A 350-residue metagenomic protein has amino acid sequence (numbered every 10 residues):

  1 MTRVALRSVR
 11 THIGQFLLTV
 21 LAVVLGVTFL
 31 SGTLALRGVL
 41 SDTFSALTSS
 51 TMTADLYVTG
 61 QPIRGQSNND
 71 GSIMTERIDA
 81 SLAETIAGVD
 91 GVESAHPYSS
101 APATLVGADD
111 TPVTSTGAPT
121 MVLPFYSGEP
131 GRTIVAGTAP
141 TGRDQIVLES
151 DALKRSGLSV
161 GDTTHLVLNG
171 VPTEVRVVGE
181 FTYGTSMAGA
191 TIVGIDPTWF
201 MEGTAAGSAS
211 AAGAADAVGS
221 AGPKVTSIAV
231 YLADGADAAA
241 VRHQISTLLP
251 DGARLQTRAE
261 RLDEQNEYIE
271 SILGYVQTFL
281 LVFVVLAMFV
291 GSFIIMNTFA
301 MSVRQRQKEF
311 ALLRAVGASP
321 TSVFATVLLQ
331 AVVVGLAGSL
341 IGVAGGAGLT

Functional and structural regions predicted by a protein language model:
M1-F29, T321: N-terminal Sec/SRP start-transfer signal
Q15, T298-A311: Transmembrane helix boundary and interhelical loop/hinge segments in multi-pass membrane proteins
F16, V20-G117, A240: Hydrophobic, regular-secondary-structure patches
I78-G88, E93, A101-Q256: Basic-flanked hydrophobic alpha-helices used for secretion and membrane insertion
D251-L286, R304: Peri-transmembrane interface segments
V323-V333: Short hydrophobic alpha-helical segments within the ABC transporter permease transmembrane module
V333-T350: Small-residue-rich transmembrane alpha-helices
